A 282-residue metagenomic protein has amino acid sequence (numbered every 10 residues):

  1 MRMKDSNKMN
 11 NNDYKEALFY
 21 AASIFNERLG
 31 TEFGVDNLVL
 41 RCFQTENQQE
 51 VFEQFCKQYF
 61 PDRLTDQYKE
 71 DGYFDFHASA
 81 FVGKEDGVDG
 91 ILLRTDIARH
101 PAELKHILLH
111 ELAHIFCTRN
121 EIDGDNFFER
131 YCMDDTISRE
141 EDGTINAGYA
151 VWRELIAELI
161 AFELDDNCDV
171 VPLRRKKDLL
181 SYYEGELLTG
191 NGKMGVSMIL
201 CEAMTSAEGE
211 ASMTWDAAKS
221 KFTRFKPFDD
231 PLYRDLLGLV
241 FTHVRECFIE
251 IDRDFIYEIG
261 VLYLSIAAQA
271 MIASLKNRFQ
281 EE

Functional and structural regions predicted by a protein language model:
M1-D86, I256-E282: A metal-dependent hydrolase signature that marks the N-terminal structural subdomain at the beginning of catalytic folds
E16, H110, V151-L155, L159: A structural signal for well-ordered alpha-helical segments within the folded catalytic domains of diverse enzymes
Y20, I24, I156-L164, H243: Amphipathic alpha-helical segments that form well-ordered structural scaffolds and often line/cohere around active
F60-L108, L112-R119: Active-site scaffold of zinc-dependent metalloenzymes
A102-E103, C117-W152: Post-HEXXH active-site segment of zinc metalloproteases
I115-D123, I160-N167: Active-site catalytic microenvironments for nucleophilic, acid-base chemistry
I160-E186: Short helix/loop segments within enzyme catalytic domains that coordinate or immediately flank catalytic cofactors
K177-E282: Pan-zinc metallopeptidase signature
